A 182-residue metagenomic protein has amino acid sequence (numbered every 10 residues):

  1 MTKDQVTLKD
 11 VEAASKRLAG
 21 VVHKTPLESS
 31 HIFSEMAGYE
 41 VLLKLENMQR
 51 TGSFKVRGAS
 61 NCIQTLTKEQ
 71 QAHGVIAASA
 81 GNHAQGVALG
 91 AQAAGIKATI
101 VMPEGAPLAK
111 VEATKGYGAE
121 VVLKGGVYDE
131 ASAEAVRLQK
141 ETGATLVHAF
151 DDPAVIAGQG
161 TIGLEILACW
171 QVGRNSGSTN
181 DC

Functional and structural regions predicted by a protein language model:
M1-C182: PLP-dependent amino-acid enzyme catalytic core
